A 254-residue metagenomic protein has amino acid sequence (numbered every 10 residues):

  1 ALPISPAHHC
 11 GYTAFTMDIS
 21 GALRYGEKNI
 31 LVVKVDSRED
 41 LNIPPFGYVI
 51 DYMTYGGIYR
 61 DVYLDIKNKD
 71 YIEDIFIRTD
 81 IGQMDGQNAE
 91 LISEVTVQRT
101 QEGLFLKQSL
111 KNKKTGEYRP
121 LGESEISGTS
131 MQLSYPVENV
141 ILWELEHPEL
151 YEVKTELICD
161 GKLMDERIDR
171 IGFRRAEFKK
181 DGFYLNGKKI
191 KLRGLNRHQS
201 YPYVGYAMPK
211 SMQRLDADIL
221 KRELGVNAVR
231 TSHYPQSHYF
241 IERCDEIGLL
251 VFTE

Functional and structural regions predicted by a protein language model:
A1, P6-H9, P44, D65 (+4 more regions): Active-site-adjacent substrate/metal-binding segments within catalytic domains of carbohydrate-active enzymes
A1-D74, T100, K114-E117, V226-N227 (+2 more regions): Accessory beta-strand-rich segments of carbohydrate-active enzymes
T13-M17, T129-Y135: Short strand-edge motifs at loop-to-beta-strand transitions and within beta-strands of extracellular beta-rich domains
L23-K28, V137-L150: Short glycine/proline/serine/threonine-rich loop/turn segments at secondary-structure transition edges
I30-V33, H147-C159: Short, aromatic- and glycine-rich surface loops/edge beta-strands on solvent-exposed regions
I58, P120, M164-I168: Extracellular and select intracellular beta-sandwich modules with Ser/Thr-enriched, small-residue motifs on
N68-R99: Surface beta-strand/loop "capping" patches
Q87-E125, M131: Beta-strand-rich binding/interaction modules
